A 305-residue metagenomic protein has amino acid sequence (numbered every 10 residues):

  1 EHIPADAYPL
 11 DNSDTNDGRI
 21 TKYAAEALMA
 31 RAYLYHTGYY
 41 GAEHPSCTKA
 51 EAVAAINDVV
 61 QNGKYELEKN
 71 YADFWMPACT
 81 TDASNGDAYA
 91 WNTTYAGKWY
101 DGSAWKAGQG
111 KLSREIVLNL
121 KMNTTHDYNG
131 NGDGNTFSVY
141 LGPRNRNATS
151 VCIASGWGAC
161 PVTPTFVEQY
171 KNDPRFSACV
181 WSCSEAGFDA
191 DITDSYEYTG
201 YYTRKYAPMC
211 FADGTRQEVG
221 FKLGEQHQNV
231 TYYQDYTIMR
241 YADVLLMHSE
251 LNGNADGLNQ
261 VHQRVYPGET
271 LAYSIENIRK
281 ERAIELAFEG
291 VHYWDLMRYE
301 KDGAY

Functional and structural regions predicted by a protein language model:
E1-I3, N16-A42, S46-V60, L118 (+3 more regions): Extended, hydrophobic/aromatic-rich amphipathic alpha-helical segments that build helical scaffolds
H2-D11, G220-H227: Short amphipathic alpha-helical segments and their helix-coil junctions
Y8-N12, A42, E68-N70, A287: Short, hydrophobic secondary-structure boundary micro-motifs
P9-A24, A72, L271: A glycine-rich, coil/turn loop motif that links secondary-structure elements
R19-Y23, R31-Y196: An aromatic- and glycine-enriched ligand-binding surface/loop that stacks and positions planar moieties
I116, L120-T124, T270, R279-Y305: C-terminal capping/lid segments that line or modulate ligand- or cofactor-binding pockets
P164-R240: Flexible, polar/acidic helix-loop-strand segments at domain edges
